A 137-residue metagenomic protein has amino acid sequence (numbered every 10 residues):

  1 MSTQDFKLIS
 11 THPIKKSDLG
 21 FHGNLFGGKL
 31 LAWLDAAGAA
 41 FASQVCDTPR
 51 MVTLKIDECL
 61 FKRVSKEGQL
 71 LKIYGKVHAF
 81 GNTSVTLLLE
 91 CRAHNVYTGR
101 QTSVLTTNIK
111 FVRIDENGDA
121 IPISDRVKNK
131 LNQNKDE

Functional and structural regions predicted by a protein language model:
M1-K55, V112-E137: Hot-dog-fold acyl-thioester-processing enzymes
S2-D5, L25, A39-Y74, H78-F80 (+2 more regions): Hydrophobic beta-strand-centered segment that forms part of the acyl-chain substrate-binding groove
Q4-L8, K66-E67, H78-E137: HotDog/MaoC-like acyl-thioester-processing domains
I14-D18, I56-R63, A93-N95: Short, well-ordered turn and helix-capping elements at secondary-structure junctions
